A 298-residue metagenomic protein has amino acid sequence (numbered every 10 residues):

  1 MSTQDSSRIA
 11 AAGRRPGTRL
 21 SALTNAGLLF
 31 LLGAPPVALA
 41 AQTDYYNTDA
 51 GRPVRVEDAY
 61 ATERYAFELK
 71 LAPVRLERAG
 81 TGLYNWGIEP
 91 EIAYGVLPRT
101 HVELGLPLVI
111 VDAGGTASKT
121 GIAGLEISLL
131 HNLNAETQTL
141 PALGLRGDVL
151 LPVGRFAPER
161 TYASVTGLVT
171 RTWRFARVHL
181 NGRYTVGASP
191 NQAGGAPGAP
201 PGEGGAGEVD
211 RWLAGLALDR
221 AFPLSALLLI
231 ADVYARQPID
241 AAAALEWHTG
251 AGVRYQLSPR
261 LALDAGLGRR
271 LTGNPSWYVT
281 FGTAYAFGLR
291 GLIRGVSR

Functional and structural regions predicted by a protein language model:
M1-N47, L292-R298: Cleavable N-terminal export/targeting peptides
A40-R298: Transmembrane beta-barrel domains of Gram-negative outer membranes and organellar outer membranes
